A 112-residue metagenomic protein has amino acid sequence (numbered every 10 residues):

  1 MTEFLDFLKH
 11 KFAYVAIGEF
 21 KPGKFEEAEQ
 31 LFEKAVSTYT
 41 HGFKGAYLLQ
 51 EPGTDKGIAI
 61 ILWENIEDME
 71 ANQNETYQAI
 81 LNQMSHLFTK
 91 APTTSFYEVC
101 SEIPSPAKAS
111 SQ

Functional and structural regions predicted by a protein language model:
M1-I58, L62-E75, A79, L87-Q112: Short S/T/G/P-rich N-terminal loop/turn motif that feeds into the first structured element of a domain
